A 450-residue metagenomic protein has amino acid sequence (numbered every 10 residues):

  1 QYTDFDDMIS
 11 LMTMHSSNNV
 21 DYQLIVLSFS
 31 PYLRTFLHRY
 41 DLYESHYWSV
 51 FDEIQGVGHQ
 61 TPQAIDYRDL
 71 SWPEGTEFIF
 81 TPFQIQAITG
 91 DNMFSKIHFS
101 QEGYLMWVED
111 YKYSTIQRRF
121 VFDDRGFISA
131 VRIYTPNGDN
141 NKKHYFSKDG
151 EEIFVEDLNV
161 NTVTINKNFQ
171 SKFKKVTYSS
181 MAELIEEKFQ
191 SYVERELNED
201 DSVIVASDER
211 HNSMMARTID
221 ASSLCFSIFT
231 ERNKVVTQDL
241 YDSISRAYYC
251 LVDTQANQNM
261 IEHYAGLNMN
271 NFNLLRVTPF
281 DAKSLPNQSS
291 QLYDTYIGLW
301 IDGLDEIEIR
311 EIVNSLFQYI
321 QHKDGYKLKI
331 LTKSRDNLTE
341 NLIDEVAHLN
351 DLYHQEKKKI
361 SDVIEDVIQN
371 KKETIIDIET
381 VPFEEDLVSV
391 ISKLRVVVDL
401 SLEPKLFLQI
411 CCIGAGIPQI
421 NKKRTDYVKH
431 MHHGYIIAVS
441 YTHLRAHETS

Functional and structural regions predicted by a protein language model:
Q190-L197, E231-C250: Membrane-proximal helix-turn-helix segments that form the acceptor-binding/catalytic region of lipid-linked
I244-N271: A short, active-site helix/loop in glycosyltransferases that binds the activated sugar's phosphate group
F280-I360: Conserved catalytic-core segment of nucleotide-activated headgroup transferases in glycan assembly
P382-L394, G414: Short acidic alpha-helix that forms the nucleotide-activated donor recognition element in Leloir-type transferases
S389-K405: Acidic donor-binding loop of glycosyltransferase active sites
P418-N421: Short hydrophobic beta-strand element within catalytic cores of glycosyltransferases and related nucleotide-activated
H432-A438: A short acidic/histidine/glycine-rich donor-binding loop in glycosyltransferase catalytic cores
T442-T449: Conserved small/polar residues in nucleotide/adenosyl-binding loops
